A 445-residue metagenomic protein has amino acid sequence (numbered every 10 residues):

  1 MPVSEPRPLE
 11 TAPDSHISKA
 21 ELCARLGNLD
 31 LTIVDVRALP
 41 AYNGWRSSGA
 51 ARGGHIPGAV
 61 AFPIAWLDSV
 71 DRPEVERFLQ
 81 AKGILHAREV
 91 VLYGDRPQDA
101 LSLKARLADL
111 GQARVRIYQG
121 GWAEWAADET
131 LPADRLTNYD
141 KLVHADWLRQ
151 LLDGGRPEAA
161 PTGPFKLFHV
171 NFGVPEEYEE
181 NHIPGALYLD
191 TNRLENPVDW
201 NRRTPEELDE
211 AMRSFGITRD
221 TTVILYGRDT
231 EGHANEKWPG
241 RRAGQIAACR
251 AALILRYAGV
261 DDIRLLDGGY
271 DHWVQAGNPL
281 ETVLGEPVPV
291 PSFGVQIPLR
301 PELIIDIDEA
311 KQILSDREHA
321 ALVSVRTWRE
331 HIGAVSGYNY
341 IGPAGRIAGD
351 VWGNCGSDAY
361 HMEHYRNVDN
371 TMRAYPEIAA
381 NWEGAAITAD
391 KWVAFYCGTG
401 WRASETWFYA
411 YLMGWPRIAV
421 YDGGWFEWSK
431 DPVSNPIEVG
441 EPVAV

Functional and structural regions predicted by a protein language model:
M1-V445: Cytosolic catalytic domains that perform sulfur/thiol-centered chemistry
